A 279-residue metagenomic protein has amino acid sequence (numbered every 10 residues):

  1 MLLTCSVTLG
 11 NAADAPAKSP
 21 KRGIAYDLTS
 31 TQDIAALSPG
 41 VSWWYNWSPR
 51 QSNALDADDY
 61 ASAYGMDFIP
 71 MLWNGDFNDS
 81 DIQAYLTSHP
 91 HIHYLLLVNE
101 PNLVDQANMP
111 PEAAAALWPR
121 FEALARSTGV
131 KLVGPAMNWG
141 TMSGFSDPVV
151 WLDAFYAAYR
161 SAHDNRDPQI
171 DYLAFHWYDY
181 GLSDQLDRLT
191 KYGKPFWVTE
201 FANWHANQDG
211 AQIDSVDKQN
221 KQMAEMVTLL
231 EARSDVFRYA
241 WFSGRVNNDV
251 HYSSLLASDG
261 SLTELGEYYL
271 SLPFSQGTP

Functional and structural regions predicted by a protein language model:
M1-D14: Fungal secretory targeting signals
K18-L95, R120: N-terminal carbohydrate-binding/catalytic regions of secreted carbohydrate-active enzymes
N46, P70, H93, N99 (+2 more regions): Aromatic- and acid-rich polysaccharide-binding/catalytic face of secreted or lumenal carbohydrate-active enzymes
A63-I69, D214, L229, R233-P279: Aromatic-rich peripheral "rim/lid" segments of glycoside hydrolase catalytic domains that contact and position glycan
P70, V133-F145, Y192-M223, F237-S258: Active-site clefts of carbohydrate-active enzymes
H89-P111, K131-S143, R166-W177, V198-T199 (+1 more regions): Active-site groove signature of glycoside hydrolases
A115-V133, Y192-F196: Active-site neighborhood of glycoside hydrolase catalytic domains
M142-R166, N247-S254: Substrate-binding cleft/loops of secretory-pathway carbohydrate-active enzymes
